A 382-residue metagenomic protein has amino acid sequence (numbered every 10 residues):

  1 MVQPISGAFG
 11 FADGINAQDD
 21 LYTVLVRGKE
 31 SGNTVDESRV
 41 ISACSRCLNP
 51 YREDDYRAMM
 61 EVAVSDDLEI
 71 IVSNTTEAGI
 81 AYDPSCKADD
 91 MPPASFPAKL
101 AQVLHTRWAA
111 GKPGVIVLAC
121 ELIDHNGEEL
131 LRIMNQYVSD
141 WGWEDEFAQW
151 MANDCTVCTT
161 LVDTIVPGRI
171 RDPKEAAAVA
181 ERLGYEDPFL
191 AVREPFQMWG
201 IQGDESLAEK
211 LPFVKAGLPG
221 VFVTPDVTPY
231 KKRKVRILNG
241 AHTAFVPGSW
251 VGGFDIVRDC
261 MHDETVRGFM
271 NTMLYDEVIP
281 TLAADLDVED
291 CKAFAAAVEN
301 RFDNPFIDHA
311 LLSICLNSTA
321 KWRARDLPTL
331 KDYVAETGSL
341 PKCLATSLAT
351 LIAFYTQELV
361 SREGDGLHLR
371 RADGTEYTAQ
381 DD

Functional and structural regions predicted by a protein language model:
M1-D382: Substrate/ligand-engaging "lid" and interaction regions
